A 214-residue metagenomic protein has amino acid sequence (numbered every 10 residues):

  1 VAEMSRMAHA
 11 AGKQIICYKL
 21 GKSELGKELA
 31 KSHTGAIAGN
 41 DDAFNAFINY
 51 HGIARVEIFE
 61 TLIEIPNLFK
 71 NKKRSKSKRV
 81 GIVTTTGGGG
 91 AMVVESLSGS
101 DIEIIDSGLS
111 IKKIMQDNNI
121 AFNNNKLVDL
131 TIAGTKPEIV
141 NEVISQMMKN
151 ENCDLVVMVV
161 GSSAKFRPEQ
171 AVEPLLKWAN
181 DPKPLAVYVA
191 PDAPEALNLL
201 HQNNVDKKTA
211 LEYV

Functional and structural regions predicted by a protein language model:
V1, A54-I58, G134, S162-F166: Short, glycine-rich nucleotide/cofactor-binding loops
V1, I65, K136-E142, R167: Structural motif
A2-M4, E169-L175: Charged helix-capping and loop-helix junction motifs
E3-H9, I48: Tubulin/FtsZ superfamily GTPase core signature
I15, K19-T84, G88-I104, E173-V214: Peripheral docking tails and interdomain loops at the edges of cofactor- or intermediate-handling domains
G26-L29, K76-G161, N203: Short glycine-cluster motifs
A91, P137-E138, K165-E169, P194: Loop/helix-junction capping segments adjacent to catalytic residues or to phosphate/diphosphate-binding pockets
